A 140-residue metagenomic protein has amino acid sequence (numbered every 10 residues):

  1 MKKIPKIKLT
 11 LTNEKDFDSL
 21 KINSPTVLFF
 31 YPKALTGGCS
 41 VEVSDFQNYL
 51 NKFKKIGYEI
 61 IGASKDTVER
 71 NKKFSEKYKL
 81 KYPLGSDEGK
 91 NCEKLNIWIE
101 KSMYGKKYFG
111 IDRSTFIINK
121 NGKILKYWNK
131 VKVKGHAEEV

Functional and structural regions predicted by a protein language model:
M1-V140: Chalcogenol-based redox active-site neighborhoods
